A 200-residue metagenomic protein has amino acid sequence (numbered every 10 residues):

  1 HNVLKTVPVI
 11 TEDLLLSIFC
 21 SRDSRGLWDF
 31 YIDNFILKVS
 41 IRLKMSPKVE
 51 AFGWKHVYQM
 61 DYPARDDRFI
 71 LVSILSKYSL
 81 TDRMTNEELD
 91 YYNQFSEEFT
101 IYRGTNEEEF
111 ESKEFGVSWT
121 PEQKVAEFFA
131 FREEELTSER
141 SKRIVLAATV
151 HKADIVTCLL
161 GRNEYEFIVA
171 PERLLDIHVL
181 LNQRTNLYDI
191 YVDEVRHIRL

Functional and structural regions predicted by a protein language model:
H1-T100, E107-V117, Q123-L200: Conserved NAD+-utilizing ADP-ribose enzyme module
